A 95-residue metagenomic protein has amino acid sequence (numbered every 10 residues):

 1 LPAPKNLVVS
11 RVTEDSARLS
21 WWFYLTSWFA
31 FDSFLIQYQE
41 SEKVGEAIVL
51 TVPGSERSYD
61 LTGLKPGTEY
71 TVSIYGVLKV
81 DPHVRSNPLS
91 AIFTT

Functional and structural regions predicted by a protein language model:
L1-T62, G67-T95: Extracellular low-complexity, O-glycosylation-prone stalks/linkers
